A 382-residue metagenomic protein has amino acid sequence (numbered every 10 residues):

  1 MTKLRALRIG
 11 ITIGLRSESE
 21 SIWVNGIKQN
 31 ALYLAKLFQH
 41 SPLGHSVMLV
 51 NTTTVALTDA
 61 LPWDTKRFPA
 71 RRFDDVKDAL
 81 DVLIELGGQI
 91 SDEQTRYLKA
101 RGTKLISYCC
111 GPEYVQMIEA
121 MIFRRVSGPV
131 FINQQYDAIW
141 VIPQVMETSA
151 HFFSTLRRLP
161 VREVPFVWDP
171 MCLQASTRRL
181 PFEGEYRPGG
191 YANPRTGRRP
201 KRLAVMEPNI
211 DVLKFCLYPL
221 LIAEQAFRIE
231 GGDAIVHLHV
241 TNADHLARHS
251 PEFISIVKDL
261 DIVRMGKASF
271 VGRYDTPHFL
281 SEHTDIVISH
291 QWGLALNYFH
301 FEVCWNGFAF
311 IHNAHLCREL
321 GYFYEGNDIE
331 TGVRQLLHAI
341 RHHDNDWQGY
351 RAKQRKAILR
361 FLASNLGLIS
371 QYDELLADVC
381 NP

Functional and structural regions predicted by a protein language model:
M1-N51, A223-D233: N-terminal subdomain of nucleotide-sugar transferases
T2-L15, D78-A79, P194-L203: A short, charged/proline- and glycine-enriched loop that marks the coil->beta-strand transition at the N-terminal
L15-S17, A31-A150, V271-D275: Extended catalytic core of nucleotide-activated donor transferases of GT-like folds
S17-I27, Q116-F123, R248-P251, L320-E325: Short, flexible/disordered intra-domain loops and linkers
W23, I27-N30, T148-H151, R158-K267: Conserved catalytic-core segment of nucleotide-activated headgroup transferases in glycan assembly
D244-N306: Donor nucleotide-activated moiety binding/catalytic core segment of transferases that use nucleotide-activated donors
E282-L362: Catalytic binding pocket for nucleotide-activated donors in carbohydrate/polymer assembly enzymes
L359-P382: C-terminal alpha-helical cap of glycosyltransferases
